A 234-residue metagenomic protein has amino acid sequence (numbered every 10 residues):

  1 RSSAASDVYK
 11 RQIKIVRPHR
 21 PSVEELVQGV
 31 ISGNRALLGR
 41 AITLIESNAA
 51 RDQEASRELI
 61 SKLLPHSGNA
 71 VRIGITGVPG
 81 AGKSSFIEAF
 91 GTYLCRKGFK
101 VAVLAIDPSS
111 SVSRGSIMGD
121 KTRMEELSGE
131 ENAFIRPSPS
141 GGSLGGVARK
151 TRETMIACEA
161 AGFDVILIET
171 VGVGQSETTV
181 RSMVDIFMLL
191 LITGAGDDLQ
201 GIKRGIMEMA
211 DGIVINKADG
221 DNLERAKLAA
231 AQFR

Functional and structural regions predicted by a protein language model:
R1-Y9, D107: Single conserved hydrophobic/aromatic residue that forms the stacking wall/gate of nucleotide- or nucleobase-binding
S6, K10-I31: Long, basic/Gly/Ser/Thr-rich N-terminal segments that mediate initial subcellular attachment or targeting
S22-A70, A81, F90-S176, M183-L190 (+1 more regions): Nucleotide-state-sensitive switch-loop elements of NTP-binding domains
I73-I75: Hydrophobic anchor at the beta1->P-loop junction of P-loop NTPases
V78: P-loop (Walker A) phosphate-binding loop of NTP-binding proteins
F86: Hydrophobic positions on the alpha1 helix immediately C-terminal to the Walker A/P-loop
S116-I117, G220-R234: GTPase G-domain guanine-specificity segment
F187-L191, M207-D219, Q232-R234: Conserved beta-strand/loop subsegment of P-loop NTPase cores
